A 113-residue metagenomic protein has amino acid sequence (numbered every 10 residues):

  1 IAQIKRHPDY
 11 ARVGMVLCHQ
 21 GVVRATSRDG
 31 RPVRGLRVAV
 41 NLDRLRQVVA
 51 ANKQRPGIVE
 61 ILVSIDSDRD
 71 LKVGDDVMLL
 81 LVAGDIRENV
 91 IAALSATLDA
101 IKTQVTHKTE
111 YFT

Functional and structural regions predicted by a protein language model:
I1-V77, A83-T113: N-terminal, polar/charged subdomain of small-to-medium soluble alpha/beta proteins
